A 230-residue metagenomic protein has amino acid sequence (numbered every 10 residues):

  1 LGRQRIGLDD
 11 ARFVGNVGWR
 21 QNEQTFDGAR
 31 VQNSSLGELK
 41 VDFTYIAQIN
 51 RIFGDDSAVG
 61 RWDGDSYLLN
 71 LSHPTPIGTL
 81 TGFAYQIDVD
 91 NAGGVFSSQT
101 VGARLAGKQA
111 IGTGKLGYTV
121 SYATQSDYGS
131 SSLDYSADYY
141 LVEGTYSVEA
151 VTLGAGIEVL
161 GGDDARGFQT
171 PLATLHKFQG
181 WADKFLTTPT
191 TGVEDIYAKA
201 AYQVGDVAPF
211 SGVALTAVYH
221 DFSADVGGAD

Functional and structural regions predicted by a protein language model:
L1-G15: Well-ordered mid-protein domain cores that form the structural environment of catalytic cofactors
R5-D9, T119, L175-H176: A short alpha-helix capping/helix-coil boundary motif
A11-V14, R51-G54, Q179-T187: Extracytoplasmic loops and strand-loop junctions of Gram-negative outer membrane beta-barrel proteins
F13-G167, I196-A198, Q203, G212-D230: Signature for the C-terminal beta-barrel architecture of outer-membrane proteins
G167-G192: Flexible internal linker/loop segments at domain or repeat junctions
L172, Y202-G205: Charged, gly/pro-rich, cysteine-poor intrinsically disordered low-complexity regions
A208-F210: Eukaryote-specific detector of the first structured module of a protein
